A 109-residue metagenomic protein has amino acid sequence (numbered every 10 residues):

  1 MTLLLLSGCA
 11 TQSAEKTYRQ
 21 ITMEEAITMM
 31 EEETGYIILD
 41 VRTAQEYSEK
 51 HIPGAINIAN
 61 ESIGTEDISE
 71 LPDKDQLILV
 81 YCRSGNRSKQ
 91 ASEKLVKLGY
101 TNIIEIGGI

Functional and structural regions predicted by a protein language model:
M1-I37, V41-E49: Flexible, polar/low-complexity N-terminal or interdomain linker segments that lie immediately upstream of folded
Y18-Q20, I38, A55-N57, I103-E105: Conserved beta-strand scaffold positions in the cores of enzyme catalytic domains, especially in NTP/NDP-utilizing
I27, I56, S92-E93: Residues within alpha-helical segments
M29-E33, A44, E61, Y81 (+2 more regions): Structured segments of extracytoplasmic/periplasmic soluble domains in secreted or envelope-associated proteins
M30-E31, Y36, E61-V80: Mobile, glycine- and charge-enriched loop segments and immediately flanking short secondary-structure elements within
E33-T34, R42, I52-P53, D73-L77 (+1 more regions): Extracytoplasmic
L39-E66: N-terminal, post-signal-peptide region of Sec/Tat-exported proteins
I68-I109: Catalytic cysteine-centered active loop of the rhodanese-like fold, especially the PTP/DSP P-loop
